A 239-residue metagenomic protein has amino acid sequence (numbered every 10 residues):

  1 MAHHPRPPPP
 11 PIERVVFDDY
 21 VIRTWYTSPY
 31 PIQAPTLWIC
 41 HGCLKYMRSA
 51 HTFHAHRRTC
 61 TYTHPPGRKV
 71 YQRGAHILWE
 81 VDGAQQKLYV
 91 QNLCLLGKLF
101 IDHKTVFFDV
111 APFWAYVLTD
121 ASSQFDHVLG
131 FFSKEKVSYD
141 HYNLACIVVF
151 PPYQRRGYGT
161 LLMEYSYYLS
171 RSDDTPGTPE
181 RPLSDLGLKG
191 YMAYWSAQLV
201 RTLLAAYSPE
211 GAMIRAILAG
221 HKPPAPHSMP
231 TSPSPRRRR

Functional and structural regions predicted by a protein language model:
M1-Q154, Y168-G177, L203-Y207, A219 (+1 more regions): Non-catalytic substrate-recognition and accessory regions of acyl/acetyltransferase enzymes
R155-S166: Glycine-rich acyl-CoA binding loop
T178-Q198, P224-A225: Short alpha-helical segments that sit at the start of domains
W195-E210: Short amphipathic alpha-helical interface segments
R215: Residues within the helices of the helix-turn-helix
